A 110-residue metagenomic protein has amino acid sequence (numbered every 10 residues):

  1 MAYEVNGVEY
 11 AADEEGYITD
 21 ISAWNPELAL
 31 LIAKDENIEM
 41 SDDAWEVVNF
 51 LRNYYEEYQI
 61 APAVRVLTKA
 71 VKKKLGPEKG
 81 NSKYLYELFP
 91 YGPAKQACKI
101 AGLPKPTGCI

Functional and structural regions predicted by a protein language model:
Y3, A12, V66, K72-I110: Helix-rich interaction surfaces within compact, conserved domain-sized segments that mediate assembly or partner
Y3, Y10, Y17, F50 (+2 more regions): Aromatic side chains
E4-E39: N-terminal first-folded block
S22, I60, Y86-E87: Charged, low-complexity surface patches
E27-Y58, V64, T68-K72: Metallocofactor- and cofactor-centric catalytic cores in central/energy metabolism, strongly enriched
